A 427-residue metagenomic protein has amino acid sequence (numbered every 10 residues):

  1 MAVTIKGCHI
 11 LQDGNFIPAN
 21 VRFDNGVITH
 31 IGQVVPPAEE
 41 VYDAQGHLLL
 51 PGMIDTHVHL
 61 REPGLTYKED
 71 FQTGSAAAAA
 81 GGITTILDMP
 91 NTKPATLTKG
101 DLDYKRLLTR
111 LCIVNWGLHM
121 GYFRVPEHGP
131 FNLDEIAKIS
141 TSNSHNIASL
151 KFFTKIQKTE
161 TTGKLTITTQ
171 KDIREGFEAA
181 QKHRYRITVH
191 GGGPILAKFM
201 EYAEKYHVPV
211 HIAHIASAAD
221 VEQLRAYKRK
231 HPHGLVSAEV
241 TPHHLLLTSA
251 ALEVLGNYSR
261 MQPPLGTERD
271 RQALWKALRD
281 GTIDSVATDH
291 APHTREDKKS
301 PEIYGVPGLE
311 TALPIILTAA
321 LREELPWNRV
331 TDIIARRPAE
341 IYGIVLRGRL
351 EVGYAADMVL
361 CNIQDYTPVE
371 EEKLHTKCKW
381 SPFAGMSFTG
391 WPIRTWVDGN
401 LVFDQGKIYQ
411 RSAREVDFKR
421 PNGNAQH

Functional and structural regions predicted by a protein language model:
M1-P36: N-terminal metal-binding scaffold of metallo-dependent hydrolase/deaminase domains
C8, A355-F418: C-terminal cap of metal-dependent C-N hydrolases
C8, G26, G46, H57 (+13 more regions): Divalent metal-coordination and catalytic microenvironments
A44-R110: Metal-associated gating/positioning segment near the N- to mid-region
G52-P63, I187-G191, V240, T288: Histidine-centered catalytic micro-motifs
H59-K68, T84-K99, M120-F131, Q157-I167 (+2 more regions): Divalent metal-binding segments
F131-V286: Histidine/acidic residue-rich metal-binding segments in metalloenzymes
P194-A197, Y202-H207, Y258, R279-D280 (+2 more regions): His/Asp/Glu-enriched, well-ordered alpha-helical/loop segment that forms or immediately abuts the divalent-metal
